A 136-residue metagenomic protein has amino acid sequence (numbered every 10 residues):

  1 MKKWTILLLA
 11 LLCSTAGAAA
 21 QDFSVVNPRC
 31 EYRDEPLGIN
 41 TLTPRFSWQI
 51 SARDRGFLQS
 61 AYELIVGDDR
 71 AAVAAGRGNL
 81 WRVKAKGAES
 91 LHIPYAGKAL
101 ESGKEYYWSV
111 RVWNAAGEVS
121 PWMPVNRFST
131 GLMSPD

Functional and structural regions predicted by a protein language model:
M1-W4: Positively charged n-region of N-terminal signal peptides that target proteins for export
I6-T15: Bacterial N-terminal signal peptides
C13, L37-P44, S60, G76-G78 (+1 more regions): Generic alpha-helix signal with a bias toward terminal, lower-confidence helices and secondary-structure junctions
S14-A18, W48, E101: N-terminal processing/targeting junctions
A20-R55, R127-D136: Pro/Thr/Ser/Gly-rich low-complexity, intrinsically disordered linker/stalk tracts
I50, F57-E105, R111, A115-M123 (+1 more regions): Recognizes extended acidic, P/S/T-rich segments that occur within or adjacent to Ig-like beta-sandwich modules
